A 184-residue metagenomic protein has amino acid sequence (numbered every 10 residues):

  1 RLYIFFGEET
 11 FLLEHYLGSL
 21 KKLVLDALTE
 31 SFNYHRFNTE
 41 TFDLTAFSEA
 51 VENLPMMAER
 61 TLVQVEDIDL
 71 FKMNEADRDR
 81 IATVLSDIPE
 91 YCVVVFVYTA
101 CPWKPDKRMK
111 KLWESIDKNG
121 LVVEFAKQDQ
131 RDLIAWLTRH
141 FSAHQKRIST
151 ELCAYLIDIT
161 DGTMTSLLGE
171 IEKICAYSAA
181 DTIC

Functional and structural regions predicted by a protein language model:
R1-C184: Conserved beta/loop motifs at nucleotide-recognition and modification sites
